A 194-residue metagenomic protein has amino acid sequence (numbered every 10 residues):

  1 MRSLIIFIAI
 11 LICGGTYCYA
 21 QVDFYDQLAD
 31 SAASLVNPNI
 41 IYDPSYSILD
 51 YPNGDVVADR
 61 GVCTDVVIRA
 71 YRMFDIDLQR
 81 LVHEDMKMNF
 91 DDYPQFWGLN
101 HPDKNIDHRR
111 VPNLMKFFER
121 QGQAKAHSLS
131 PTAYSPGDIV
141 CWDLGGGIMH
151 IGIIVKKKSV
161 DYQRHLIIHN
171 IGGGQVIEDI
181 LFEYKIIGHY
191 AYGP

Functional and structural regions predicted by a protein language model:
L4-C13: Sec-dependent N-terminal signal peptides
C18-G61: Active-site-adjacent structural segments surrounding the nucleophilic cysteine of cysteine proteases and isopeptidases
F24-A29, K87-I168: ...with weaker cross-activation on analogous glycine-rich loops/strands in unrelated enzymes
A33, N37, I68-I76, H83 (+2 more regions): Sec-exported extracytoplasmic/periplasmic mature domains
P44-T64, D77-H101: Acidic helix-start/capping segments at beta-turn-to-alpha-helix junctions
C63-V66, A70, P136: Active-site-proximal alpha-helical segments within enzyme catalytic domains
R164-P194: Low-complexity, Gly/Ser/Thr/Pro-rich intrinsically disordered linker/tail segments
